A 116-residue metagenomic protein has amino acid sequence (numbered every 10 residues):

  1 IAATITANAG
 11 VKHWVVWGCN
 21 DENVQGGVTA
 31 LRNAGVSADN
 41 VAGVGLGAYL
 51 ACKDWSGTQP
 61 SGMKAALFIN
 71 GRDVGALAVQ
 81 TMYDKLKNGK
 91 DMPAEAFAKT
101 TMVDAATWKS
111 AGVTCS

Functional and structural regions predicted by a protein language model:
I1-S116: A residue-level marker of the well-folded mature domains of exported/periplasmic proteins
